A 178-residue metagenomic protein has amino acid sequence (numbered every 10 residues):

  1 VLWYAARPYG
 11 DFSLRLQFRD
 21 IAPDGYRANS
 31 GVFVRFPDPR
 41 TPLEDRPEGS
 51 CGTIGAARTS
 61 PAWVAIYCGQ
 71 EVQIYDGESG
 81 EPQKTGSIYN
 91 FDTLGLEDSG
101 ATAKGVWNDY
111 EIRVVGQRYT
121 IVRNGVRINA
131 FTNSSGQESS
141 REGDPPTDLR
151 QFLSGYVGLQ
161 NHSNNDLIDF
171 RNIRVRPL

Functional and structural regions predicted by a protein language model:
V1-L178: Carbohydrate-interacting regions of secretory-pathway proteins
